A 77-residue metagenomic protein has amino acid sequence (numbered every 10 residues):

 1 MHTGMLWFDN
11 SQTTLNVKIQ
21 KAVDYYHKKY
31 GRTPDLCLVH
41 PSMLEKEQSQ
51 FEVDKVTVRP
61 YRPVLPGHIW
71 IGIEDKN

Functional and structural regions predicted by a protein language model:
M1-K29, L65: N-terminal acidic leader/helix
G4, Q12-V17, K46-K55, R59: Conserved N-terminal glycine/acidic-rich loop preference
M5, M43, I73-K76: Flexible, glycine-rich loop/tail regions that form catalytic "lids" or insertion modules at the edges of active sites
N10, V39-P41, I73: Short beta-strand-to-loop capping motifs
K28-R32, Q50-E52: Short secondary-structure junctions
D35-V39, E45: Amphipathic, hydrophobic secondary-structure cores in small proteins
Q50-N77: C-terminal edge-of-domain segments
